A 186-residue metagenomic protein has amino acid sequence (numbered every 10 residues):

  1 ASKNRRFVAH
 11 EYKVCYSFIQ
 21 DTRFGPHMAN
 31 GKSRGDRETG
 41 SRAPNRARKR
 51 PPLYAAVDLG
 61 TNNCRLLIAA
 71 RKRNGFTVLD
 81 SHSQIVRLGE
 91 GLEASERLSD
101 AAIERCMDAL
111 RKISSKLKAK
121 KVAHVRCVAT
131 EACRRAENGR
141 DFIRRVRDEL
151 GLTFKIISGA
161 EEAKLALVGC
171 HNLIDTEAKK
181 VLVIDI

Functional and structural regions predicted by a protein language model:
R6-V8: Short, low-complexity, intrinsically disordered N-terminal modules that encode targeting/processing signals
Y12-L59, I68-I186: Nucleotide/phosphate-binding catalytic cleft detector across ATP-hydrolyzing and phosphate-transferring enzymes
N62-C64: Conserved Rossmann-like nucleotide-cofactor binding loop
